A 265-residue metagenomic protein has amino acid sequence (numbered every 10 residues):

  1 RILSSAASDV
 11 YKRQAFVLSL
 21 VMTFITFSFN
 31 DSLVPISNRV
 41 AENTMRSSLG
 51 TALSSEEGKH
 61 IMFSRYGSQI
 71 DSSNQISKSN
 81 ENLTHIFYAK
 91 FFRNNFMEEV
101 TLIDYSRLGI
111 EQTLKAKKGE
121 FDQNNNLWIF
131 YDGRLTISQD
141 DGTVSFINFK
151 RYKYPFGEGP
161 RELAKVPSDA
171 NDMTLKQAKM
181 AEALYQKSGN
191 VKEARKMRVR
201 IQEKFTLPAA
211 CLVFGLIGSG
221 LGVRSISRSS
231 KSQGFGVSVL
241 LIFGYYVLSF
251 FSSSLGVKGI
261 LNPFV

Functional and structural regions predicted by a protein language model:
R1-A7, Y11: Single conserved hydrophobic/aromatic residue that forms the stacking wall/gate of nucleotide- or nucleobase-binding
R13-T23: Start (N-cap) of specific transmembrane helices in multi-pass transporter permeases
V21-Q139: Non-transmembrane, extracytosolic/lumenal segments of membrane-associated proteins
G142-F146: Beta-sandwich strand segments
I147-G157: Generic detection of short hydrophobic beta-strand segments and adjacent strand-loop junctions
L163-S188: Extended, hydrophilic extramembrane loops/domains of integral membrane proteins
K192-V265: Transmembrane alpha-helical segments that form the functional core of multipass membrane systems
